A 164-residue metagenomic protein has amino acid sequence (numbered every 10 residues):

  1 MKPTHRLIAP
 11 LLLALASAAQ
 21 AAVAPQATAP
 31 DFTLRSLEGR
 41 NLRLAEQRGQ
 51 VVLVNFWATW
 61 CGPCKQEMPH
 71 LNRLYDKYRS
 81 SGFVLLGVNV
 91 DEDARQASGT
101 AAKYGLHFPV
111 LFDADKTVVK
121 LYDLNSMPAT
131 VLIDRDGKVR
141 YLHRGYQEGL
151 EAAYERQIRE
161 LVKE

Functional and structural regions predicted by a protein language model:
H5, L11-D31: N-proximal helix/coil linker or "cap" segments that precede and/or mark the start of modular domains
V23, S36-L37, I133-D134: Short, acidic, Ser/Thr-enriched surface-loop or helix-capping motifs
D31-V52, Y78: A short beta-strand-turn-helix
Q50-V52, F56-W60, S126: Short pre-active-site segment immediately N-terminal to redox-active cysteine/selenocysteine motifs in thiol-based
Q50-V52, G82-V84, P109: Structural signature of beta-strand start/N-cap positions in the alpha/beta core of ABC transporter nucleotide-binding
L53-N55, L85-G87, V131-L132: Hydrophobic beta-strand core positions in alpha/beta domains
K65-Y104, A114-L121: Structural microenvironment flanking redox-active thiols in thiol-disulfide oxidoreductases
G99-H107, D113-E160: Thiol/disulfide oxidoreductase modules built on the thioredoxin-like
